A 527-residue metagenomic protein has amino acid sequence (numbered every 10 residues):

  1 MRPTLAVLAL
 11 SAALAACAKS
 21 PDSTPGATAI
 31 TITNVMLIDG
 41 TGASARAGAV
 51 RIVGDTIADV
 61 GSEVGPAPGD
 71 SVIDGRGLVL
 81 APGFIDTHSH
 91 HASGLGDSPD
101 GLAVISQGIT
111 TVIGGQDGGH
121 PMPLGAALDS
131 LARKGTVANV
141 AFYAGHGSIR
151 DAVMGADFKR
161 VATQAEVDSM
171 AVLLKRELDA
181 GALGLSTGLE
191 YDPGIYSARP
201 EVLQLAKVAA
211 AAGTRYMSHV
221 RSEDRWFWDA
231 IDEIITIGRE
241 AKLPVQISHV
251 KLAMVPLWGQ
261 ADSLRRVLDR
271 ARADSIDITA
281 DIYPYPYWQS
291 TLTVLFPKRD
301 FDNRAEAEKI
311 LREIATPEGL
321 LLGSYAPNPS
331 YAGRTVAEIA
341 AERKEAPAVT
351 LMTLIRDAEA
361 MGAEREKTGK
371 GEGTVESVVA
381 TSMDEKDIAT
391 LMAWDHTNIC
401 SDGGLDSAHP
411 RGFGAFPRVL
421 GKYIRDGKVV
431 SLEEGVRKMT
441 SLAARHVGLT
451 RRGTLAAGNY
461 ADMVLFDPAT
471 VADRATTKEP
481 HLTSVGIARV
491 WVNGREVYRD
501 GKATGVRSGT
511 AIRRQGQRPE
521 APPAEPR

Functional and structural regions predicted by a protein language model:
L14-A16: C-terminal motif of bacterial Sec signal peptides marking the signal peptidase cleavage site
S20-A29, L37-G83: Histidine-rich, glycine-flanked metal-binding segment
P21-S23, L37-A49, T368, E372-M383 (+3 more regions): Acidic, glycine-enriched loop/beta-strand segments at the rims of small-molecule binding/catalytic pockets
V35, D55, G77, H88 (+12 more regions): Divalent metal-coordination and catalytic microenvironments
G75-L80, F84-H91, G96-T187, A206 (+2 more regions): Divalent-metal coordination cores built from histidine and acidic residues
G125-A132, G147-T163, M170-L173, L189 (+3 more regions): Polyanionic/metal-chelating signatures
R176-E233: Divalent metal-binding pocket/active-site signature
N303-R304, A389-H396, D402, A415 (+1 more regions): C-terminal cap of metal-dependent C-N hydrolases
